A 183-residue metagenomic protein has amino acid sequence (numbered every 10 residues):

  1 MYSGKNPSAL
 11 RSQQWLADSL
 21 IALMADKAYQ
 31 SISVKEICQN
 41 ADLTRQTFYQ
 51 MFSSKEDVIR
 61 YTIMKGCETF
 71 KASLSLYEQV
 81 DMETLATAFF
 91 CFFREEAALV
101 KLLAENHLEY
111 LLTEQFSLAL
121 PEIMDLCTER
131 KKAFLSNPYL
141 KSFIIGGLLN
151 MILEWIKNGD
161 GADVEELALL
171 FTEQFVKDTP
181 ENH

Functional and structural regions predicted by a protein language model:
M1-K27, E36, N40: Basic, helix-initiating cap at the start of DNA-binding domains
W15, S33, T47: Residues in the helix-turn-helix
W15-A22, N40, D57-V80, T84 (+2 more regions): Alpha-helical structural segments
D42-F52: Short hydrophobic/aromatic patch on the recognition helix
Q79-M124: Helical hydrophobic small-molecule/effector-binding pocket
H107-G146, V176, P180: Amphipathic alpha-helical packing segments from all-alpha helical-bundle domains
L135-K157, G161-K177: Hydrophobic alpha-helical segments that form the core of small-molecule binding pockets and/or dimer interfaces
